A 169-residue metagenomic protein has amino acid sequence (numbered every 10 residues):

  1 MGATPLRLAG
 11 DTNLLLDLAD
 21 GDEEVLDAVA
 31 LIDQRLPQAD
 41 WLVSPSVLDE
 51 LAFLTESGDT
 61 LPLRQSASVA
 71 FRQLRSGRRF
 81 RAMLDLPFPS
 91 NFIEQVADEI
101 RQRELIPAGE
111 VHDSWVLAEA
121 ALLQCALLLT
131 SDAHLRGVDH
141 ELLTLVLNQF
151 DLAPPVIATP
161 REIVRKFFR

Functional and structural regions predicted by a protein language model:
M1-F71: Short, well-structured N-terminal submotif of metal-dependent ribonuclease cores
M1-P5, G10, D22, V43-S44 (+2 more regions): Acidic, PIN/NYN-like endoribonuclease modules and their adjacent C-terminal/linker elements
D27-V29, S114-V116, T144: A generic local structural motif
L31-I32, E119-L122, L145: A generic secondary-structure signal
I32-R35, F71-G77, V146-L152: Short, conserved catalytic or adaptor-binding loops enriched in Gly and charged residues
D49-L51, P87-I93, P160-R169: A short acidic, often aromatic-flanked loop/helix-cap motif at beta-alpha or helix-coil junctions that lines enzyme
R64-F88: Low-complexity, serine/threonine/proline-enriched polar segments
R79-L127, A133-G137: Active-site neighborhoods of divalent-metal-dependent phosphate/nucleic-acid chemistry enzymes
